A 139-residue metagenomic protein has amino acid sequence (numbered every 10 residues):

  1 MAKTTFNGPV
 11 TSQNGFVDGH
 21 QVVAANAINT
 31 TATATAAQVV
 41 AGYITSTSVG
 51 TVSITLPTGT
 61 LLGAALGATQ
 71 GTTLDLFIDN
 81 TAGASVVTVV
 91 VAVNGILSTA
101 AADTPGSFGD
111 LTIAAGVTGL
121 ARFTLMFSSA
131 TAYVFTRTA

Functional and structural regions predicted by a protein language model:
K3-G106, L111, F127-A139: Exposed extracellular interaction/assembly regions and N-terminal maturation sites
L111-V117: Short proline/glycine- and polar residue-rich coil/turn motifs
L120-L125: Short tryptophan-centered beta-strand motifs in secreted/extracellular beta-sheet-rich domains of glycan-recognition
